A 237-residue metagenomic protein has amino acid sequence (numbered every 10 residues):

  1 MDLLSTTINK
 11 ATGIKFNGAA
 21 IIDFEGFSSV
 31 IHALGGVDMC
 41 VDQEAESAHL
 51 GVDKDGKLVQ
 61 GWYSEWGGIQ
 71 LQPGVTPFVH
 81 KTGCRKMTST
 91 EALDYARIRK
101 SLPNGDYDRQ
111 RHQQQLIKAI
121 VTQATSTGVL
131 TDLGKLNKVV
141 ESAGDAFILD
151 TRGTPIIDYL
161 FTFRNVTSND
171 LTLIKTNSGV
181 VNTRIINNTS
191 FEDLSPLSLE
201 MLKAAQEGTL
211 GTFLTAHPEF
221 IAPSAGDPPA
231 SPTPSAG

Functional and structural regions predicted by a protein language model:
M1-N9, F24-S28, H32, S89-L93 (+6 more regions): Extracytoplasmic/secreted envelope proteins and their assembly/folding machinery, especially bacterial periplasmic
I8-F16: Short, surface-exposed connector motifs at secondary-structure boundaries
K15, V37-D38, I117, D150 (+1 more regions): Short coil/loop linkers at secondary-structure junctions
I22-F24, D42-E44, T176-G179: Active-site-proximal beta-strand/loop segments in catalytic clefts of secreted hydrolases
V30-T131: Flexible, polar/acidic helix-loop-strand segments at domain edges
S126, L130-G237: C-terminal solvent-exposed extensions
